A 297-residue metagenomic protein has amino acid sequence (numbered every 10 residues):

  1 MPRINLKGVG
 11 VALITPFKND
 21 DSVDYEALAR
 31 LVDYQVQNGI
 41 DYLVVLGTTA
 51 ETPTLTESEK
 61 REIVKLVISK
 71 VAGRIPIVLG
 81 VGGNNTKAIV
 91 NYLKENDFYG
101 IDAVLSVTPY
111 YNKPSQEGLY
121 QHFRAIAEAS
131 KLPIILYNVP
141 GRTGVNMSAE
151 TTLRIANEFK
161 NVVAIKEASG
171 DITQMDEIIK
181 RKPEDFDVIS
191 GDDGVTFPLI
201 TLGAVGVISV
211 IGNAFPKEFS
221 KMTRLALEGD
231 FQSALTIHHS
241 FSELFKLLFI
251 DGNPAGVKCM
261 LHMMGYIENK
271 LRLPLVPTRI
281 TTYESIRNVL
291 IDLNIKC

Functional and structural regions predicted by a protein language model:
P2-G144, R154: Active-site beta->alpha loop and helix N-cap motifs at the rims of alpha/beta catalytic domains
N5-P16, N38-I40, T49, A204 (+1 more regions): C-terminal alpha-helical cap/extension of soluble enzyme domains
N19, Y25, E57, A149 (+2 more regions): Alpha-helix N-capping/helix-start residues
Y25, A29-V32, A149, Y283-L290: Short, amphipathic alpha-helical "lid/cap" segments that border enzyme active or binding sites
L28, K60, V64, I89 (+7 more regions): A general structural signal for well-ordered alpha-helical segments in protein cores
E128-A129, R142-F249: Catalytic alpha/beta core domains of metabolic enzymes, predominantly
N138-V139, N161-V162, R272-L273: Glycine-rich phosphate-binding "P-loop"
